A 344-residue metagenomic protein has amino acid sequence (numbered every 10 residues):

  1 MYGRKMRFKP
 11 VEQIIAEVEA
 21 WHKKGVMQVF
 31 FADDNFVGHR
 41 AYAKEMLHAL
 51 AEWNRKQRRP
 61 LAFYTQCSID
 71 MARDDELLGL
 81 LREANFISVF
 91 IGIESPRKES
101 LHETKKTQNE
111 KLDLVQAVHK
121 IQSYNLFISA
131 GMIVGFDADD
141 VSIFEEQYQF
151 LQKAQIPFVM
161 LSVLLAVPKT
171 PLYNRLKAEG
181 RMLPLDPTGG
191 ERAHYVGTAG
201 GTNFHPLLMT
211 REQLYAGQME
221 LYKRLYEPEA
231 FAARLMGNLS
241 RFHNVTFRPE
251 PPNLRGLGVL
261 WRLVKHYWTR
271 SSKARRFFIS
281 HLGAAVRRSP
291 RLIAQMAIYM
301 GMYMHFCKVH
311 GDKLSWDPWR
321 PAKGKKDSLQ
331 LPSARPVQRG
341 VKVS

Functional and structural regions predicted by a protein language model:
M1-S129, V134-F136, D140-Q149: Radical SAM [4Fe-4S] cluster-binding motif and immediate context
W21, Q108, L151-A154, E179-G180 (+3 more regions): Alpha-helix boundary/capping residues
R40-A41, E99-T104, V134-S142, A154-R211 (+1 more regions): Flexible glycine/acidic-rich beta-alpha junction loops that bind and position SAM and/or redox cofactors in anaerobic
A62-T65, L161-V163, P318, K323: A generic structural motif
A84, V159-M160, Q218: Short hydrophobic "helix-edge" motifs at membrane interfaces and signal-peptide entry regions
D186-S344: Radical SAM enzyme core and accessory elements
